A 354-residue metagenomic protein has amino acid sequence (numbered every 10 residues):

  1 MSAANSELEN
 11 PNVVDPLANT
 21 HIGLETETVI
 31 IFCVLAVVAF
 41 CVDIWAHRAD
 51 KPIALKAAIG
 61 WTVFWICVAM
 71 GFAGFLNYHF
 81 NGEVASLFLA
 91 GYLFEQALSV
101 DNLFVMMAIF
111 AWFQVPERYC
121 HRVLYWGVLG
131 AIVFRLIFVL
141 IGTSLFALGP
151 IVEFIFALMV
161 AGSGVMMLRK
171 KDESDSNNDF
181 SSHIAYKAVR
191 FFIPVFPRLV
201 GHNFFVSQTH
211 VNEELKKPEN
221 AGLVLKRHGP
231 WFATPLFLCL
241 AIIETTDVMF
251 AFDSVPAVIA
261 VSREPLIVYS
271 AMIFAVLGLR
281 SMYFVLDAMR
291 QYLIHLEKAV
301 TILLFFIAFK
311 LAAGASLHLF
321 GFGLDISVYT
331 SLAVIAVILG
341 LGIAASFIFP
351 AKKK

Functional and structural regions predicted by a protein language model:
S2-K354: Multi-pass alpha-helical transmembrane bundle typical of ion/small-solute transporters and intramembrane aspartyl
